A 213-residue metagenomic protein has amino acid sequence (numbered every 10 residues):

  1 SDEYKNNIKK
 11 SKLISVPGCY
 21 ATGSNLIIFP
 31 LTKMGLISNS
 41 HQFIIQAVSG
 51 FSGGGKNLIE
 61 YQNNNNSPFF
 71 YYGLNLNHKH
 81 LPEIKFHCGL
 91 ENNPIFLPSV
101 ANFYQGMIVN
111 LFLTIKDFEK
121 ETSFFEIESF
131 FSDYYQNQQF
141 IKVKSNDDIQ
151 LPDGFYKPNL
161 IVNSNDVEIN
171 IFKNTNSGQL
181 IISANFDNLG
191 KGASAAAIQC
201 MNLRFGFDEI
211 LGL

Functional and structural regions predicted by a protein language model:
S1-S67, Y72, F172-T175, L211-L213: N-terminal Rossmann-like NAD(P) cofactor-binding subdomain of oxidoreductases, focused on the glycine-rich
S15-L26, L74-K79, L189-I198: A glycine-rich, Thr/Ser-enriched phosphate-binding loop motif common to dinucleotide/cofactor-binding enzymes
P17, S49, Q105, K191 (+1 more regions): Short glycine-rich loop/turn motifs that provide flexible caps or phosphate-binding loops at active sites
N25-T32, L81-K85, E128, S132 (+2 more regions): Predominant activation on well-ordered alpha-helical scaffold segments within soluble catalytic domains
L36-I37, L90, F207: Helix N-cap/coil-helix junction residues
Q42-A47, F51-I182: C-terminal substrate-binding/catalytic lobe of Rossmann-fold NAD(P)-dependent oxidoreductases
P158-L213: C-terminal helical cap and adjacent loop that interface with cofactors, partners, or active-site loops
